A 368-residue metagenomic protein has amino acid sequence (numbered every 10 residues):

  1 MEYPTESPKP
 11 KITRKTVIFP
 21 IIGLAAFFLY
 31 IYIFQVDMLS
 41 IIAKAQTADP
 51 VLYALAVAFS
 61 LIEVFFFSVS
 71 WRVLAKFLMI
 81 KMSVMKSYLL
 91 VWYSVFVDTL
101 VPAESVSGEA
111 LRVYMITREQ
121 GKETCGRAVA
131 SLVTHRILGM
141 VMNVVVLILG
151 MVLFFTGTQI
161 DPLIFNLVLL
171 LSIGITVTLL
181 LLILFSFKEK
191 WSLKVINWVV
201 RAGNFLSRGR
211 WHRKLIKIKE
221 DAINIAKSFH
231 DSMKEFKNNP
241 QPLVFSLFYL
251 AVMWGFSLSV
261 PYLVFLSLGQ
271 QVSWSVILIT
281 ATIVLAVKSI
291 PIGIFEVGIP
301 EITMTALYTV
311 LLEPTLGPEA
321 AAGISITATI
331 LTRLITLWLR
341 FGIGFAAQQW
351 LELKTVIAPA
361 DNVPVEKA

Functional and structural regions predicted by a protein language model:
M1-A43, V97-W211, V297-A368: Transmembrane helix-loop-helix hairpins in multi-pass inner-membrane proteins
P10, L55-E63, H135, Q241-M253: Alpha-helical segments in transporter systems
R14-I18, T47-L55, K234-F248: Membrane-interface helix starts
F65-W71, A103-R112, V260, S275 (+1 more regions): Transmembrane helix boundary and interhelical junction motifs in multipass membrane proteins
S68-Y93, V264-T280, M304: Membrane-embedded helical hairpins/re-entrant loop segments and their flanking transmembrane helices within multi-pass
G121, F205-F229: Short, membrane-interfacial amphipathic segments enriched in basic
K227, S232-I283, P291: Transmembrane helical segments that form the transport core of multi-pass membrane transport proteins
A281-G293, T332-T336: Transmembrane helix-bundle signature of multi-pass secondary active exporters and lipid flippases
